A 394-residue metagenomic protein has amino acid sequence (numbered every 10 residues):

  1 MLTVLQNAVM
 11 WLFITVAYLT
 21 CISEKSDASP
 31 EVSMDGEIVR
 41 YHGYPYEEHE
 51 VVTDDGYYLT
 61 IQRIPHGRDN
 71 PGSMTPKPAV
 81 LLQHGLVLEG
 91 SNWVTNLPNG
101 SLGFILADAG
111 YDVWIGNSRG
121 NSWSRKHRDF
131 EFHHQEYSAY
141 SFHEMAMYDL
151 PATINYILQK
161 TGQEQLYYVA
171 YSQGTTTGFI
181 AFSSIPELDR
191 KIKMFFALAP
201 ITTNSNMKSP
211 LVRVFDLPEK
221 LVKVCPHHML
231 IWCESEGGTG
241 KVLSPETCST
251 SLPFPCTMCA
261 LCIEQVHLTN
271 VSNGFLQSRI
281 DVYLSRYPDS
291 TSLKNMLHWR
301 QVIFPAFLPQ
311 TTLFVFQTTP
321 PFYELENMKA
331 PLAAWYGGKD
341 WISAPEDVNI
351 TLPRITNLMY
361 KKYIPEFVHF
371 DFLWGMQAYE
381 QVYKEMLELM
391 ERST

Functional and structural regions predicted by a protein language model:
V4-A28: Cleavable N-terminal signal peptides of Sec/SRP-targeted secreted and luminal proteins
S33, E37-I38, T53, T60-E131: Short, surface-exposed "cap/lid" segments of acyl-processing enzymes
Q135-K160: Alpha/beta-hydrolase active-site loop
Y148, A152, L166, A170-I180: Glycine-rich nucleophile elbow surrounding the catalytic serine of serine-hydrolase chemistry
Q159-E164, T175-P309: Alpha/beta-hydrolase-fold enzymes
M328, A334-Y336, D340: Short beta-strand/loop motif that positions the catalytic acidic residue of the alpha/beta-hydrolase fold
W341-D347: Conserved alpha/beta-hydrolase "acid-adjacent" motif
Y360-T394: Catalytic active-site module of serine/aspartate enzymes centered on a nucleophile-bearing elbow/loop
